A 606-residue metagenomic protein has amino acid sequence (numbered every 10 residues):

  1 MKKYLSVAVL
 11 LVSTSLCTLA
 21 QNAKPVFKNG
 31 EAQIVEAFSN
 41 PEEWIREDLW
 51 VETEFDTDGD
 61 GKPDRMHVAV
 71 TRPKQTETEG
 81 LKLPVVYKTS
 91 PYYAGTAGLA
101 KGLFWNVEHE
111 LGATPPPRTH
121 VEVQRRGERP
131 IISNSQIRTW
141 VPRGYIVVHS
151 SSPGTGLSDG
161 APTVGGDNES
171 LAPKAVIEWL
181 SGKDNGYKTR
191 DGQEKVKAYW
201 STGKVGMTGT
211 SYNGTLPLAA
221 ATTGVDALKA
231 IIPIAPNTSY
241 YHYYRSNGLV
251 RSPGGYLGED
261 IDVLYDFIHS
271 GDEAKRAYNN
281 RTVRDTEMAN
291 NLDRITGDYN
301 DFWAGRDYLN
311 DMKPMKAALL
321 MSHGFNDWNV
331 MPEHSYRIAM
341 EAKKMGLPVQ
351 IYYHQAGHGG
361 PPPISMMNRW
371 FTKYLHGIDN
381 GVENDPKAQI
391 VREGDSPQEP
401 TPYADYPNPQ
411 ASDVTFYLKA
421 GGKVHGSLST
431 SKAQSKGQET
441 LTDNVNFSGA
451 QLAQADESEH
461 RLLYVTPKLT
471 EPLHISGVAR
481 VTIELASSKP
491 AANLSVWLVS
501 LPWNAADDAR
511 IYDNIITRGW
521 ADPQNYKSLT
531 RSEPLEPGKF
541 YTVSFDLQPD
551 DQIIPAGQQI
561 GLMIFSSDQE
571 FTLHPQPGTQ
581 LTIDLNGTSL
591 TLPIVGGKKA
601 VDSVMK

Functional and structural regions predicted by a protein language model:
Q21-E110, Q124-R125, N134-Q136, I146 (+1 more regions): Catalytic-loop region of hydrolases
P25, V35-F38, E54-D56, G95-R126 (+8 more regions): Accessory cap/linker subdomain of secreted extracellular hydrolases
G30-V35, Y352, P361-K606: C-terminal, loop-rich substrate-recognition/catalytic regions characterized by aromatic stacking residues
V86-P91, T139, H149, W179 (+1 more regions): Structural cue for short, hydrophobic secondary-structure segments
V141-L157: Conserved alpha/beta-hydrolase
M315, M321-H323, D327: Short beta-strand/loop motif that positions the catalytic acidic residue of the alpha/beta-hydrolase fold
W328-H334: Conserved alpha/beta-hydrolase "acid-adjacent" motif
A342-G359: Catalytic histidine neighborhood in serine/cysteine hydrolases with alpha/beta-hydrolase-type architecture
